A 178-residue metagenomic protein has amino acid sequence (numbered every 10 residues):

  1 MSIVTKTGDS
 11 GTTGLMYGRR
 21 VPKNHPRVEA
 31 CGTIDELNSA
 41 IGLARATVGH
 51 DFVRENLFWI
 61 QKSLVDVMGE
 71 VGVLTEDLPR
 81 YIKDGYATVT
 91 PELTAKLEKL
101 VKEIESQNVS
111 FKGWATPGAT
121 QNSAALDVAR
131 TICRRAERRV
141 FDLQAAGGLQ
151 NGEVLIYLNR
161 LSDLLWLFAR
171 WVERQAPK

Functional and structural regions predicted by a protein language model:
M1-K178: Phosphate/pyrophosphate-binding loop motifs in nucleotide- or prenyl diphosphate-using proteins
